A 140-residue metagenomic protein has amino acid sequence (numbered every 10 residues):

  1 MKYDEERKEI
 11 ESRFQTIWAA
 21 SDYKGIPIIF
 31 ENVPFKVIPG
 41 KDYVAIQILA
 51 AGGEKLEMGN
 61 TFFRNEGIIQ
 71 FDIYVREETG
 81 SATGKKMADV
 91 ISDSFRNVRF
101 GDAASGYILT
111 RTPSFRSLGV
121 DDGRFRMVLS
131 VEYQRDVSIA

Functional and structural regions predicted by a protein language model:
M1-N60, D93, V98-A103: Small/polar-rich, solvent-exposed N-terminal microdomains that initiate assembly or binding
K2, E6, T83, G123: Conserved acidic
S21-D22, S92-A140: Acidic-leaning, charged glycine-interspersed low-complexity segments
G52-L56, R76-T79, D136-A140: Short, cysteine-centered beta-strand-loop-beta hairpins and adjacent loop/turn segments enriched in charged/polar
L56-R64, G119-D122: Short, solvent-exposed beta-strand/turn "edge" segments of beta-rich domains on protein surfaces
F62-E78, F125-D136: Oligomerization/assembly interface segments of phage tail-like spikes and tubes
D72-S92: Mid-chain, well-packed structural core segment of small domains
